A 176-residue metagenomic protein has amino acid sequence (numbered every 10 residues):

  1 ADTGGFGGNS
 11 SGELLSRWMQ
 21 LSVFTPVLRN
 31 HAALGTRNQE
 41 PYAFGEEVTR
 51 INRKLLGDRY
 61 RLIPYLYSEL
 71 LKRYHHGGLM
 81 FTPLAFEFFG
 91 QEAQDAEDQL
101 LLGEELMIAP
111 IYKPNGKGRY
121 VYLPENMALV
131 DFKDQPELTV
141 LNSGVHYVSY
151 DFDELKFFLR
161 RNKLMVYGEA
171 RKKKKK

Functional and structural regions predicted by a protein language model:
A1-R160, K175: Catalytic-domain carbohydrate-binding cleft regions of carbohydrate-active enzymes
L164-K176: Edge strands and adjacent loops of beta-rich recognition modules
